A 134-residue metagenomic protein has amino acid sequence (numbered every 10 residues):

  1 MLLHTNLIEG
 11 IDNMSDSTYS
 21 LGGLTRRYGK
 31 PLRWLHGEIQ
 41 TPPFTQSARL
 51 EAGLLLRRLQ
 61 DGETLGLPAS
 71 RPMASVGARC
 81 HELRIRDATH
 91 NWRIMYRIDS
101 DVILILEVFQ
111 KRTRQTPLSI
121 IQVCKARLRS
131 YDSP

Functional and structural regions predicted by a protein language model:
L2-N91, S100-V102, Q110-P134: Basic, Lys/Arg-enriched alpha-helical interface segments
L106: Conserved catalytic cores of phosphodiester-cleaving nucleases, focusing on short active-site segments
